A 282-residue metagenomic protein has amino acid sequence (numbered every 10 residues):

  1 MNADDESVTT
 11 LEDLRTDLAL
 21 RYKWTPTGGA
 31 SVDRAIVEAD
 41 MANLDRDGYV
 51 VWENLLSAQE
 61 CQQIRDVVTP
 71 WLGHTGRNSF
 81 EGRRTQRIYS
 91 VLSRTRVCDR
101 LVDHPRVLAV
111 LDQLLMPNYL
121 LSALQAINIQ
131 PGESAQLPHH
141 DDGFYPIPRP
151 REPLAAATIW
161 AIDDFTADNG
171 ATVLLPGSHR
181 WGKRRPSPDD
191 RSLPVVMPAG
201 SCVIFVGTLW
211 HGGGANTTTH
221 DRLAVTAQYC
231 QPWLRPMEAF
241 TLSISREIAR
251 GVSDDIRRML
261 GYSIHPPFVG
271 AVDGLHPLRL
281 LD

Functional and structural regions predicted by a protein language model:
N2-A3, W181-I204, T208-L209, G214-D282: Conserved double-stranded beta-helix
N2-D47, E53-P148: Non-heme Fe(II)-dependent double-stranded beta-helix
G48-Y49, G200: Catalytic palm active-site di-aspartate
S57, R100, R151, V195-V196 (+1 more regions): Aromatic-acidic/polar surface patches that form glycan- and anion
S93, V102-D103, L175, F205 (+1 more regions): A conserved hydrophobic position in a structured secondary element of the catalytic/binding core that shapes
L120, E152-L154, T219-D221: A short, structural micro-pattern
A123-A126, T158-W160, V225-Y229: A structural signal for short, well-ordered beta-strand segments
E133-M197, L234-I244: Catalytic core of non-heme Fe(II) oxygenases with the double-stranded beta-helix
